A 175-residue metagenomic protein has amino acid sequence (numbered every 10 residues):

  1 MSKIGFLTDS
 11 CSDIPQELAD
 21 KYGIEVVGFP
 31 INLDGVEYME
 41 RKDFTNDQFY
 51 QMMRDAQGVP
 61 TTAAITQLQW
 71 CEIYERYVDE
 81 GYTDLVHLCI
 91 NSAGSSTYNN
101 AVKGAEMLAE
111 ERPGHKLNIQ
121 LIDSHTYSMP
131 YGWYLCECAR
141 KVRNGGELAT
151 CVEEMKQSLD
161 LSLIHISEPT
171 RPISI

Functional and structural regions predicted by a protein language model:
S2, Y22-I24, H115-N118: A short helix-to-beta-strand connector/capping loop
I4-D9, L88, I166: Short, hydrophobic/glycine-enriched beta-strand segments
G5-C71: N-terminal glycine-rich anion-binding loop in soluble enzyme alpha/beta folds
C11-S12, I90, S124-T126: Short, ordered loop/turn segments at secondary-structure junctions
V26, H87, I119-L121: Conserved beta-strand scaffold positions in the cores of enzyme catalytic domains, especially in NTP/NDP-utilizing
Q69-A101, L108: N-terminal glycine-rich phosphate/adenylate-binding segment common to multiple enzyme folds
G94-S162: Active-site histidine-anchored catalytic micro-motif
I164-I175: Single conserved hydrophobic/aromatic residue that forms the stacking wall/gate of nucleotide- or nucleobase-binding
